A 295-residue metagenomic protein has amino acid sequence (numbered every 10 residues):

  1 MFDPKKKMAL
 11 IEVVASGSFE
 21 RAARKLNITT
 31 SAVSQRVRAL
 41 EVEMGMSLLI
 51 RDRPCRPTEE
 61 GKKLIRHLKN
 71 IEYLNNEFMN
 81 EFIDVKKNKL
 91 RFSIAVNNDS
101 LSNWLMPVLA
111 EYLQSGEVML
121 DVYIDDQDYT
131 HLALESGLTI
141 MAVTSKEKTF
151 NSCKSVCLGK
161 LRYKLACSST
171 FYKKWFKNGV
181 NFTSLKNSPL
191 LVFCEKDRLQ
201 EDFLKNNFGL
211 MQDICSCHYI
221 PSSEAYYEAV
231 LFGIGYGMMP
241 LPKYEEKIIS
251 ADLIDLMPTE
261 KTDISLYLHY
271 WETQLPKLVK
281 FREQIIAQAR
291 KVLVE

Functional and structural regions predicted by a protein language model:
I11-N27: Short helix-boundary/capping micro-motifs
E41-E59: A short LG(V/I)-centered, amphipathic sequence patch enriched for acidic residue(s) preceding the LG motif
E43-M44, L64-K86, F92, I285: Alpha-helical linker/hinge and terminal dimerization helices associated with HTH transcriptional regulators
N88-N151: Central regulatory/effector-binding core of bacterial HTH transcription factors
S155-L191: Flexible hinge/capping segments at coil-to-helix
K186-L210: Secondary-structure junction motif
L210-D255: Hydrophobic hinge/microswitch elements
P258-E295: A late-sequence structural motif
